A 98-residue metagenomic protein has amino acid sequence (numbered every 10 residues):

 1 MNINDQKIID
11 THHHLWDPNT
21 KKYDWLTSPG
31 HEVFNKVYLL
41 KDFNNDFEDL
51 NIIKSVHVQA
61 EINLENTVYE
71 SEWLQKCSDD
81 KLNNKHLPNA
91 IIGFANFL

Functional and structural regions predicted by a protein language model:
M1-L98: Helix-coil boundary/capping segments in enzymes
